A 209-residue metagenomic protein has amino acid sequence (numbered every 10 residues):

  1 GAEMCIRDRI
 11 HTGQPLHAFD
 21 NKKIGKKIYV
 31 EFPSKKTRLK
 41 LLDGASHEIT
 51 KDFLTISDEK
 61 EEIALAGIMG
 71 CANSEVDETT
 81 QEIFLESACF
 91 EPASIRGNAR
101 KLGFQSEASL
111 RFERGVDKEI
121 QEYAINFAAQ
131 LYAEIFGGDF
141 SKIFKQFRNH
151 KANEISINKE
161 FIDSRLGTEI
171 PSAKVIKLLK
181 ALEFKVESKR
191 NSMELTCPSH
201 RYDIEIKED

Functional and structural regions predicted by a protein language model:
G1-A2, R7-D209: RNA/tRNA-interacting regions in translation and RNA-turnover enzymes
